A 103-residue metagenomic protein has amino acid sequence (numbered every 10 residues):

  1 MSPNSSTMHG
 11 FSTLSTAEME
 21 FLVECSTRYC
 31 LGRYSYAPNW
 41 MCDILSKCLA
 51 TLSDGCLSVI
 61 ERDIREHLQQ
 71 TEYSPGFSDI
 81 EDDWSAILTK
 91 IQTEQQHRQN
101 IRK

Functional and structural regions predicted by a protein language model:
M1-T13, Q92-K103: Short intrinsically disordered terminal tails
S2-C42: Short terminal alpha-helical segments
N4, M19, G55-C56, G76 (+2 more regions): Generic short amphipathic/hydrophobic targeting helices enriched at N-termini, encompassing Sec-type signal peptides
L14-V23, A50-R65: Short amphipathic alpha-helical heptad-repeat segments
T27, C48, D63-I64, I91 (+1 more regions): N-terminal regions of proteins, emphasizing targeting and processing segments when present
C30-N39, L49-S58, Q69-E81: Charged, low-complexity interaction regions
E66-K103: Amphipathic alpha-helical binding modules
